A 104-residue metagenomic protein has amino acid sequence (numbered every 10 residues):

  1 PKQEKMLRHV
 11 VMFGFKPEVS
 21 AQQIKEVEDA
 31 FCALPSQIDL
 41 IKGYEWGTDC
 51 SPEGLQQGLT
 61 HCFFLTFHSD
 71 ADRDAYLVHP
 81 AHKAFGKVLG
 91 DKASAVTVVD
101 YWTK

Functional and structural regions predicted by a protein language model:
P1-T60, H68-V78, Y101-K104: Short S/T/G/P-rich N-terminal loop/turn motif that feeds into the first structured element of a domain
F67-V99: C-terminal structural segments of small proteins and small subunits
